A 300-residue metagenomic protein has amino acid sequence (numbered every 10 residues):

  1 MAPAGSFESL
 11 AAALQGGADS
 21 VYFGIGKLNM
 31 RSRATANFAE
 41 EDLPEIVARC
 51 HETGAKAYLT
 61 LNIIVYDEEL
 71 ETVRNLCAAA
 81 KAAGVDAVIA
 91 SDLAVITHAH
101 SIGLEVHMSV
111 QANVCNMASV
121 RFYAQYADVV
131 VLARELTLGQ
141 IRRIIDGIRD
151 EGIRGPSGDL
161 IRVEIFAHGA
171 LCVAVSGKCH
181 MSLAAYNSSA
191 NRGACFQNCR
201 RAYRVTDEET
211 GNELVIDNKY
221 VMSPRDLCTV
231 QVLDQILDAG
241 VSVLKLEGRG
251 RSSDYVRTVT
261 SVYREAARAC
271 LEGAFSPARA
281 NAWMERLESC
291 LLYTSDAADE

Functional and structural regions predicted by a protein language model:
M1-P3, V21-F23, A57-L61, V88-A90 (+4 more regions): Hydrophobic faces of well-ordered beta-strands that scaffold small-molecule active sites in alpha/beta enzyme cores
M1-S20: N-terminal basic/disordered segments at the start of proteins
A13, D92, Y123, I165 (+1 more regions): Conserved, mostly hydrophobic/aromatic
Y22-E41, L61-E68, G250-V256: Glycine-rich, proline-tolerant flexible connector loops at the mouths of alpha/beta enzymes
T35-L43, L93-A99, L136-R149, S253-Y255: Active-site-adjacent beta->alpha loops and helix N-cap segments on the catalytic face of soluble alpha/beta enzymes
A39-H100, E105-C115: Active-site beta->alpha loop and helix N-cap motifs at the rims of alpha/beta catalytic domains
H107, Q111-S242, V256-V259: Catalytic alpha/beta core domains of metabolic enzymes, predominantly
Y293-E300: Conserved small/polar residues in nucleotide/adenosyl-binding loops
